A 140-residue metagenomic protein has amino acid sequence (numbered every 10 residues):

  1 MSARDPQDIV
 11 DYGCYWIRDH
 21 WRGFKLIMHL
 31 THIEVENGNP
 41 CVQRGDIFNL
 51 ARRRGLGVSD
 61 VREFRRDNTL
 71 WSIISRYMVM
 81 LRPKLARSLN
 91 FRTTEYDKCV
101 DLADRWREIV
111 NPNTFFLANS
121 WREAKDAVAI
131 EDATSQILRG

Functional and structural regions predicted by a protein language model:
S2-V10: Long, low-complexity, charged/polar intrinsically disordered regions in eukaryotic proteins
G13-Q43: Positively charged, polyanion-binding regions of nucleic-acid-associated proteins
L26, L30, I47-L50, R54 (+4 more regions): Charge-rich, solvent-exposed alpha-helical interaction surfaces
G45-L56, D60-A86: Charge-enriched amphipathic alpha-helical scaffolds
R76-G140: C-terminal engagement modules used by replication, chromatin/transcription, nuclear envelope/ESCRT, and ubiquitin
